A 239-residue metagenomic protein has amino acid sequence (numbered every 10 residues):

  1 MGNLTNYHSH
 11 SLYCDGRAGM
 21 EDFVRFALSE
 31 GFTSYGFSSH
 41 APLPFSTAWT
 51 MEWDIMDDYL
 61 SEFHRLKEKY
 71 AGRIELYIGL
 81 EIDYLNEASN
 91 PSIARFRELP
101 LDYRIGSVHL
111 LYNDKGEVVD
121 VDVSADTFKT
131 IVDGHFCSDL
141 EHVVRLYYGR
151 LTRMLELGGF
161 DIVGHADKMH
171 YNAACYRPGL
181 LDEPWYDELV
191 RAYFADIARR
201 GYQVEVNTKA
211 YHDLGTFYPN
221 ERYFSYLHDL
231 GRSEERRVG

Functional and structural regions predicted by a protein language model:
M1-N86, P91, F96-E98, D102 (+3 more regions): An N-terminally biased module of ancient metal coordination in phosphate/nucleic-acid-related enzymes
Y13, G106-N113, V118-L230: Domain-core and long-helix interface of multi-subunit machines
T33-S34, Q203, S233: Residue-level detector of anion-binding/catalytic polar loops
R236-G239: Conserved small/polar residues in nucleotide/adenosyl-binding loops
